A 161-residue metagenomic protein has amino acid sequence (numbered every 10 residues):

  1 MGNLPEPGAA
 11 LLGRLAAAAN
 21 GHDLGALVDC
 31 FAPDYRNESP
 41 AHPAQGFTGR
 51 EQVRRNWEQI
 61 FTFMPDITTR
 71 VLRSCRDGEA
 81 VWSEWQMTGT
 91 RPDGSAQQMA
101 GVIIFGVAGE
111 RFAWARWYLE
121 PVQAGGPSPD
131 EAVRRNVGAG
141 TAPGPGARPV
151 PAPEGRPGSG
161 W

Functional and structural regions predicted by a protein language model:
G2-P7, E38, R55-W161: A beta-strand edge to alpha-helix "cap/lid" segment located at domain peripheries
P5-E6, G21, F47: Short, solvent-exposed loop/helix junctions and linker helices that flank or host conserved functional motifs
G13-A19, D29-P43: Short, solvent-exposed secondary-structure junction/capping segments
H22-A26: Short helix-adjacent coil turns
R36-W57: Short solvent-exposed beta->alpha transition segments
